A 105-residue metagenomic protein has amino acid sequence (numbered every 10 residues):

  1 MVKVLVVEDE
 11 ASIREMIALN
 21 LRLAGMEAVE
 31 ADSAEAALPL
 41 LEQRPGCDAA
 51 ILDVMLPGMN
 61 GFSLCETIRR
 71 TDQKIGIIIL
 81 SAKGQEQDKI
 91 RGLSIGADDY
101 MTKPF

Functional and structural regions predicted by a protein language model:
M1-F105: N-terminal/domain-start alpha-helical segments
